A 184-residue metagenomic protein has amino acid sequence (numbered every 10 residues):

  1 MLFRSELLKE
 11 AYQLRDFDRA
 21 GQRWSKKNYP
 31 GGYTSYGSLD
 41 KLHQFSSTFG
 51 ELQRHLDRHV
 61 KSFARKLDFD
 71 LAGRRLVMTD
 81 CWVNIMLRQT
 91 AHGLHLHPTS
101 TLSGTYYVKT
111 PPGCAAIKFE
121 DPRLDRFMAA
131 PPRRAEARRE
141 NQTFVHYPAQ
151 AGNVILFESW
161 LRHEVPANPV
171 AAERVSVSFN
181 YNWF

Functional and structural regions predicted by a protein language model:
M1-D70: Non-heme Fe(II)/2-oxoglutarate
Q22-Y29, K41-Q53, P98, K118-M128 (+1 more regions): Short N-terminal helix-initiation segments at or just after the protein's N-terminus
Y36, I117, V165: Short clusters of hydrophobic/aromatic residues that line enzyme substrate/ligand-binding pockets
K41, F45-V77, L87-T101, V108-P112: Active-site region of the double-stranded beta-helix
V77-L156, W183: Catalytic core of non-heme Fe(II) oxygenases with the double-stranded beta-helix
H92-H95, H163-V170: Short beta-strand His + acidic residue motifs that chelate non-heme Fe in jelly-roll/DSBH and cupin folds
G104-T105, A171-F184: A short hydrophobic beta-strand segment most commonly corresponding to one strand of the jelly-roll/cupin
